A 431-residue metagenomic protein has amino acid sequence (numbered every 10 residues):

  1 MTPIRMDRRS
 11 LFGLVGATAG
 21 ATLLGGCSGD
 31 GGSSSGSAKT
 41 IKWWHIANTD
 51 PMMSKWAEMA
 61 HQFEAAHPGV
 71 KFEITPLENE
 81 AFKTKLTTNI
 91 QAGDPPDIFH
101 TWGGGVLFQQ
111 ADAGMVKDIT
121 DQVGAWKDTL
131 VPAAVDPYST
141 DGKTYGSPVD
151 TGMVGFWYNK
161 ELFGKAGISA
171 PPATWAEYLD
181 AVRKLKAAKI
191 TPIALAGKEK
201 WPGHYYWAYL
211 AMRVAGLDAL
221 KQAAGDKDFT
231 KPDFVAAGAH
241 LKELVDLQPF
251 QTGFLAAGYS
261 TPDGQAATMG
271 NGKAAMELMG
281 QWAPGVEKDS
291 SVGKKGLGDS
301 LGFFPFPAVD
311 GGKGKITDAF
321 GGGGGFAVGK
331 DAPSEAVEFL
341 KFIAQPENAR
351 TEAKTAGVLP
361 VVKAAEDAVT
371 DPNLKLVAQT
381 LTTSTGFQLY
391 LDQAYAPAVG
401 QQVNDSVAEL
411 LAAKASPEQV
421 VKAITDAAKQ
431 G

Functional and structural regions predicted by a protein language model:
T2-F108, Y259, K295, E335 (+3 more regions): Conserved N-terminal structural module of periplasmic/extracytoplasmic solute-binding proteins
H61, A65, A166, P249-F250 (+1 more regions): Extracytoplasmic/periplasmic substrate-recognition and gating elements
A66-P76, G167-A170, V245-Y259, K273 (+1 more regions): A local structural motif
K83-D94, A113, L162-K165, D180-A188 (+3 more regions): Short helices/loops that flank or line small-molecule/ion binding pockets
W102-V154: Hinge/lid segment of periplasmic solute-binding proteins
Y145-V149, V154, L179-T230: Extracytoplasmic/periplasmic solute-binding protein
G225-A257: Glycine-centered hinge/linker elements that transmit conformational signals in sensory and ligand-binding systems
T355-K363, K375-K429: C-terminal capping/gating helix-and-loop segments adjacent to ligand/active sites or protein-protein/ligand interfaces
